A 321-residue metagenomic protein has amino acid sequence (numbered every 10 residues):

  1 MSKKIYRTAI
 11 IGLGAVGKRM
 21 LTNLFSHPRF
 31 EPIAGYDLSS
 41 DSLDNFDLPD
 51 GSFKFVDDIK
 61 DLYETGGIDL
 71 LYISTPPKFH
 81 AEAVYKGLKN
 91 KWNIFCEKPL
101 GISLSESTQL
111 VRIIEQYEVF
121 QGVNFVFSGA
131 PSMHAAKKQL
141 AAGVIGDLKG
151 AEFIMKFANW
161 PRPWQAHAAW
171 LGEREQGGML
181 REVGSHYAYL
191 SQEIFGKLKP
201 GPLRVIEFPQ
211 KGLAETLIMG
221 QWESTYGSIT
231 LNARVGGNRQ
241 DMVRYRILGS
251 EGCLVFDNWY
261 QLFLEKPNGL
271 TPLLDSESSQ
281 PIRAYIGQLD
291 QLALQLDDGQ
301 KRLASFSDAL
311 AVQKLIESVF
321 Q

Functional and structural regions predicted by a protein language model:
M1-D50: N-terminal Rossmann-like dinucleotide-binding module
M1-I5, I10, L70-Y72, Q291-Q321: C-terminal helix-rich "cap/oligomerization" subdomain common to oxidoreductases
M20, D50-I113: Beta-loop-alpha module in the N-terminal Rossmann-like domain of NAD(P)-dependent dehydrogenases, especially those
C96, Q121-V123, F256: Hydrophobic residues in well-ordered beta-strands that form the structural core
Q109-F127, D147-K149: Rossmann-fold dehydrogenase core element
F127-P202: Predominantly a Rossmann-like dinucleotide-binding segment in NAD(P)-dependent oxidoreductases
E182, A188-Q261, L289-Q300: Contiguous beta-strand/loop segments that form the cofactor/metal-binding neighborhood of enzyme cores
F256, E277-D290: Active-site loop of classical SDR/Rossmann-like NAD(P)-dependent oxidoreductases, centered on the catalytic Tyr-X3-Lys
